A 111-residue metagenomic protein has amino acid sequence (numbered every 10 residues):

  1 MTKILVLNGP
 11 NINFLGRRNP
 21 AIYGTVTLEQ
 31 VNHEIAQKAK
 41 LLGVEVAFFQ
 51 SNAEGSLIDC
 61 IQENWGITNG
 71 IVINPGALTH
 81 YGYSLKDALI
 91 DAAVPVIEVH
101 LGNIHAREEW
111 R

Functional and structural regions predicted by a protein language model:
M1-I4: Extreme N-terminal starter segment of soluble prokaryotic enzymes
L15-E29: Glycine- and acidic-residue-enriched helix-capping/strand-helix junction motifs
V31-V46, E63: A short, N-terminal amphipathic alpha-helix
E45-G55: Short beta->alpha junction loops
S56-C60: Short acidic active-site motifs
N64-I71: Short acidic/histidine-rich motifs immediately flanking catalytic phosphotransfer sites in two-component signaling
L78-R111: Flexible, gly/pro- and Lys/Arg-enriched active-site loops
